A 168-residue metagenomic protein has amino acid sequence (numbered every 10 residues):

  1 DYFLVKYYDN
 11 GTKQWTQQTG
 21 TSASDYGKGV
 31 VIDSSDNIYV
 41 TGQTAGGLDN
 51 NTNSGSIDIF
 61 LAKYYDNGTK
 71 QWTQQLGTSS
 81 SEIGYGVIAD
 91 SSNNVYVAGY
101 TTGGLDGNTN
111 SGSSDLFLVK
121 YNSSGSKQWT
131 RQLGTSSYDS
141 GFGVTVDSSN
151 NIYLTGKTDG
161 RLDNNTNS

Functional and structural regions predicted by a protein language model:
D1-S168: A sequence-level/structural motif corresponding to short, flexible coil/turn segments enriched in small polar residues
